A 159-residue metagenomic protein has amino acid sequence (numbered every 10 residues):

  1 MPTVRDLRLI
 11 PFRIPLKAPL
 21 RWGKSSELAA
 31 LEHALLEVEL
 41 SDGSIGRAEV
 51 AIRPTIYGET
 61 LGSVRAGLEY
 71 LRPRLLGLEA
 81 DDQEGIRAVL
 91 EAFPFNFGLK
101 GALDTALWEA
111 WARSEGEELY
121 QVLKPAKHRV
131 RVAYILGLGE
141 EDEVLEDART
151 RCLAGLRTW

Functional and structural regions predicted by a protein language model:
M1-I14, R87-E91, A112-V130: N-terminal amphipathic alpha-helix/helix-capping segment at the start of soluble metabolic enzymes
M1-T55: Structured beta-strand/loop patches that form or line metal/cofactor-binding pockets in enzymes
D6, E39-E115: Metal- or metallocofactor-binding catalytic centers and their adjacent structured scaffolds across diverse enzyme
A18-L20, E117-L119, V144: A short, acidic/glycine-rich surface segment
K24, N96-F97, L136: A generic structural signal for short
L28, N96-D104, E141-L145: Glycine-rich anion/phosphate-binding loops
L35, E109, A148: Short glycine-/small-residue-rich flexible loop motifs, especially phosphate/cofactor-binding loops
Y120-W159: Metal-dependent enolase-superfamily TIM-barrel catalytic cores that perform enediolate-based chemistry
